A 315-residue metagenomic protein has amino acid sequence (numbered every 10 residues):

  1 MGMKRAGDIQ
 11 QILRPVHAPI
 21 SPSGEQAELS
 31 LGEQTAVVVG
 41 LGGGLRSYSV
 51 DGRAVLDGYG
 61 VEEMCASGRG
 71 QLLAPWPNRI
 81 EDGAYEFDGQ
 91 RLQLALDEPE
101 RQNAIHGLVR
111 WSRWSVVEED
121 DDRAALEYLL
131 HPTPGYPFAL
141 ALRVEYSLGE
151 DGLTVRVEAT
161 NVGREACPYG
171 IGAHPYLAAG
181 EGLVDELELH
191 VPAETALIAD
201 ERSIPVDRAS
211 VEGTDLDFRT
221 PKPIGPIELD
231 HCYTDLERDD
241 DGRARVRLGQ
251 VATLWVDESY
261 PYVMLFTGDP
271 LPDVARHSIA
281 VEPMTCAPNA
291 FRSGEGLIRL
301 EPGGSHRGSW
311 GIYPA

Functional and structural regions predicted by a protein language model:
G2-G32: Short, Gly/Pro- and small/polar-rich lid/capping loops
K4, Q93-L94, Y176-S259: Active-site/ligand-binding surface loops and adjacent short beta/alpha elements that line catalytic pockets across
T35-R91, L96-D97: Acidic-aromatic substrate-binding/catalytic surfaces of carbohydrate-active enzymes
A36, Y128-G180: Acidic, contiguous internal or C-terminal segments within carbohydrate-active enzymes that form a structured patch used
Y85-Q93, V157, R299-A315: Short Pro-Gly-centered flexible turn/kink motifs
L96-E150: Extended, loop-rich substrate-binding clefts of extracytoplasmic carbohydrate-active enzymes
R143-E145, E295-L300: Beta-strand-rich interaction surfaces with strong enrichment in secreted/lumenal proteins
R247-P283, P288: Glycine-rich active-site loops that engage anionic ligands at enzyme catalytic sites
